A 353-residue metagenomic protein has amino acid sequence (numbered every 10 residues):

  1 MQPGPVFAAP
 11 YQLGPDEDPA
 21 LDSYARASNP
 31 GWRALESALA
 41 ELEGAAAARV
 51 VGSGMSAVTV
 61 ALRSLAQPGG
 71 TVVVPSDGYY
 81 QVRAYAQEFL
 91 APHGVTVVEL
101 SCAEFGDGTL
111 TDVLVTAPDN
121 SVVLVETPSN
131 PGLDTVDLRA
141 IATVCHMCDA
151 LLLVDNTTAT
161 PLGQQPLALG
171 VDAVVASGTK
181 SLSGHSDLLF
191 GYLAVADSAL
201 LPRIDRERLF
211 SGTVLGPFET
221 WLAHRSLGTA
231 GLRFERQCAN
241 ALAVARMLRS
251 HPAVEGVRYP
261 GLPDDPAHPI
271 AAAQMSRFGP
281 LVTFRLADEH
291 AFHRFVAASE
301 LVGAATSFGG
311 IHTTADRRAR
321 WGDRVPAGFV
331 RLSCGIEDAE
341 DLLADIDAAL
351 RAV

Functional and structural regions predicted by a protein language model:
M1-D18, R33, R49, H290-A291 (+4 more regions): Acyl-CoA thioester-binding alpha/beta core of soluble enzymes
P3-V60, S64, D77, Q81-L90: Conserved N-terminal alpha-helix of the aminotransferase class I/II PLP-enzyme fold
A9-L13, T158-T160, K180, V244 (+4 more regions): Glycine-rich beta-alpha junction loops
E43, P252, S299-E300: Structural motif
A47-A253, D264: Conserved PLP-enzyme active-site core in the AAT-like
T96-V98, D112-L114, R233, T313-V353: PLP-dependent enzyme catalytic core of the Aspartate aminotransferase-like
I204, R294-E300, D345-L350: Short amphipathic alpha-helices in soluble, non-transmembrane regions that often serve as interface/regulatory elements
G256-V330, C334: Conserved C-terminal alpha-helix-loop-beta "cap" of PLP-dependent enzymes that closes/shapes the active-site mouth
